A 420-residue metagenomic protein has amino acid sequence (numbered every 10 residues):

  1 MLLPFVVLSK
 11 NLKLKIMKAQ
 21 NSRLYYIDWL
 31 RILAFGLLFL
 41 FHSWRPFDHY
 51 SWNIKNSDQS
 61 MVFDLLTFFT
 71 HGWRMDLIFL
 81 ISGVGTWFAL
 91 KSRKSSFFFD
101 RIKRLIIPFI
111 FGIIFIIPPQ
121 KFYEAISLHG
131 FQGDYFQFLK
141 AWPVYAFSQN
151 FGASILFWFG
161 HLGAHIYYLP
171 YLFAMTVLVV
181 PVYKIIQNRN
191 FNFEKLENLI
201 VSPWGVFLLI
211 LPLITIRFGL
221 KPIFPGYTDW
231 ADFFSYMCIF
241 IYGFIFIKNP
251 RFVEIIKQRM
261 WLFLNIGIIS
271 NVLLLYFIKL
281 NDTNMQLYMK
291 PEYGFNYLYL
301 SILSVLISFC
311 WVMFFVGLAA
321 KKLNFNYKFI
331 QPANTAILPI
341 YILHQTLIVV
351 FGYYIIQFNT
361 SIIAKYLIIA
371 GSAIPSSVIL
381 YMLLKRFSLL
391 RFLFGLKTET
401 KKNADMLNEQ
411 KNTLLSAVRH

Functional and structural regions predicted by a protein language model:
M1-T215, P222-T228, Q331, Q357-H420: Membrane-cytosol interface segments of multi-pass membrane proteins, especially ER/Golgi lipid-handling enzymes
G36-L40, Y171, S202-I216, F263-I278 (+3 more regions): Alpha-helical transmembrane segments of multi-pass integral membrane proteins
F63-D76, L156-Y171, F218-I239, L275-W311: Interfacial loop-to-helix transition and helix-capping segments at the boundaries of transmembrane helices
M75-T86, A174-Y183, P212-E254, S304-K322: Specific transmembrane alpha-helix
S96, P250-E254, Y327-K328: Generic alpha-helical secondary structure signal
G112, G267-F387: Alpha-helical transmembrane segments of multi-pass integral membrane proteins
I255-L264: Membrane-interfacial entry segments at the cytosolic side of transmembrane helices
